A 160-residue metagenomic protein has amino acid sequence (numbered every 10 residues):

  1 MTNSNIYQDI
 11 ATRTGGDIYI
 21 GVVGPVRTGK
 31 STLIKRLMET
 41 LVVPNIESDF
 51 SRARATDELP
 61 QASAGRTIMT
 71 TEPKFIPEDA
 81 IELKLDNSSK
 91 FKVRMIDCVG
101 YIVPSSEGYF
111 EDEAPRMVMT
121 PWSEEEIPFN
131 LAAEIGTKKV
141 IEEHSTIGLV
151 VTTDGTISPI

Functional and structural regions predicted by a protein language model:
M1-E126, K139-V151: Conserved G1/Walker A P-loop phosphate-binding module
L131-K139: Long, charged N-terminal accessory/stalk domains
D154: Residue-level signal for short, function-critical loop segments
I157-I160: Amphipathic helical hotspot of TIR/SEFIR-family domains
